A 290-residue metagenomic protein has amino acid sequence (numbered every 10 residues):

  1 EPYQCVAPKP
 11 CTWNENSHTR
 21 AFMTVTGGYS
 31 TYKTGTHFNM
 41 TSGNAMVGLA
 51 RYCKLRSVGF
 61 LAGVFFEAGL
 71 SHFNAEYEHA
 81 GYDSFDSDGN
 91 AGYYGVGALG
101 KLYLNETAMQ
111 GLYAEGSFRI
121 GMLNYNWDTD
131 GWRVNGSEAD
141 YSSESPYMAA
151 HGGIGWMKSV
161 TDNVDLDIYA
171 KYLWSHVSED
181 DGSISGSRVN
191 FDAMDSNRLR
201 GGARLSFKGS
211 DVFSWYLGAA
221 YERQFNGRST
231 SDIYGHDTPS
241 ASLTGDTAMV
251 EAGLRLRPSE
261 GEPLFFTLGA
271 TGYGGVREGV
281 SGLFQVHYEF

Functional and structural regions predicted by a protein language model:
E1-V160, T267-S281: Outer membrane beta-barrel translocator domains of Type V secretion systems
W13-E15, C53-S57, L104-A108, K158-D162 (+6 more regions): Outer-membrane beta-barrel strand-turn architecture
G35-H37, E76-D88, N124-E144, H176-N197 (+1 more regions): Solvent-exposed, glycine/polar-rich loop segments of beta-barrel outer-membrane systems
G97, R188-F290: Outer membrane beta-barrel transmembrane domains
Q110, W156-K158, Y172, W215 (+1 more regions): Polar/charged side chains located within well-ordered beta-strands of beta-rich proteins
G121, L166, K171-V177: Solvent-exposed flexible segments
H151-G153, D167-K171, S185, R200-G201: Outer-membrane beta-barrel porins/channels
